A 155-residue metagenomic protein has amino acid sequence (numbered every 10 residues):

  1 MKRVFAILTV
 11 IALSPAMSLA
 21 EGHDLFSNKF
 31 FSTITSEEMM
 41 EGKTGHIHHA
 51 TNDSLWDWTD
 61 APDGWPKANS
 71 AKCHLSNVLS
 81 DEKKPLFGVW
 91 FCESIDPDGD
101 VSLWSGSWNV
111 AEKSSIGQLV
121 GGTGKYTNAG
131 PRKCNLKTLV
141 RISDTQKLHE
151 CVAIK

Functional and structural regions predicted by a protein language model:
V4-S14: Sec-dependent N-terminal signal peptides
P15-E21: Sec/Tat signal peptide C-region and signal peptidase I cleavage site
E21-K155: Beta-strand-enriched cores of mature, soluble protein domains
